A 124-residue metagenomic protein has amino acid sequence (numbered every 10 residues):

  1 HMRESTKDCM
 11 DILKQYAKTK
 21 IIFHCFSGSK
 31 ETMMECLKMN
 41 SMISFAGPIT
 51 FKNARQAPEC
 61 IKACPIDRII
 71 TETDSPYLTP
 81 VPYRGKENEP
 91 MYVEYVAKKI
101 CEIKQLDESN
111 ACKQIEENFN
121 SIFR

Functional and structural regions predicted by a protein language model:
H1-M39, F51-K52, E59-C60, C64 (+3 more regions): Divalent metal-binding pocket/active-site signature
A17, S75-T79, Y92-Y95, K99: Amphipathic, soluble alpha/beta structural segments
I21-H24, I43-F45, I69-T73: Hydrophobic faces of well-ordered beta-strands that scaffold small-molecule active sites in alpha/beta enzyme cores
F45-P48, V81-R84, K99: Conserved short-loop catalytic and cofactor-binding motifs
P48-I49, P76: Short glycine-rich anion-binding loops that position phosphate/pyrophosphate groups of nucleotides and phosphorylated
D67-E89: Short acidic/histidine-rich active-site segments
M91-R124: Mid-to-C-terminal alpha-helical segments outside catalytic/metal-binding sites
